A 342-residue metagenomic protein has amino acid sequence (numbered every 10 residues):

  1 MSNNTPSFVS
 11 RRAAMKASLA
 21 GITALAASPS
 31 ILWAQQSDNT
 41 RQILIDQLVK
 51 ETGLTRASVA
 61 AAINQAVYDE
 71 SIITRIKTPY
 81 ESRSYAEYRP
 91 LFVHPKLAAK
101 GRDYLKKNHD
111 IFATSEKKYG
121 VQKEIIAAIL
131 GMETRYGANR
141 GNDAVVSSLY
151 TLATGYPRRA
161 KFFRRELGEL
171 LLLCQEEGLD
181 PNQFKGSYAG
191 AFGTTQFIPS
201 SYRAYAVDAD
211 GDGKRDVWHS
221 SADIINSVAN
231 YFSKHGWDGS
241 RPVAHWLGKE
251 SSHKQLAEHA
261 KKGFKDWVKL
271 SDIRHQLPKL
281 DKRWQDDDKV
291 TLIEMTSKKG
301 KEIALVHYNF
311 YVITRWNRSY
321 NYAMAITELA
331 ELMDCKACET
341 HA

Functional and structural regions predicted by a protein language model:
M1-A13, A17-P29: N-terminal secretory signal peptides
S30-A34: Sec/Tat signal peptide C-region and signal peptidase I cleavage site
Q35-K107, A113-E116: An acidic, Gly/Ser/Thr/Pro-rich helix-cap/linker signature
P90-N226: Acidic/His-rich structured neighborhood in mature extracellular/periplasmic domains
R165, D223, S227, L305 (+1 more regions): Generic recognition of stable, solvent-exposed alpha-helical segments in well-folded globular domains
L171, A229-S233, T327: Non-transmembrane alpha-helical segments in soluble domains of secreted/periplasmic/extracellular proteins
P181, Y188, I198-K282: Flexible, glycine-rich surface segments
H253, A260-A342: C-terminal soluble interaction/assembly domains
